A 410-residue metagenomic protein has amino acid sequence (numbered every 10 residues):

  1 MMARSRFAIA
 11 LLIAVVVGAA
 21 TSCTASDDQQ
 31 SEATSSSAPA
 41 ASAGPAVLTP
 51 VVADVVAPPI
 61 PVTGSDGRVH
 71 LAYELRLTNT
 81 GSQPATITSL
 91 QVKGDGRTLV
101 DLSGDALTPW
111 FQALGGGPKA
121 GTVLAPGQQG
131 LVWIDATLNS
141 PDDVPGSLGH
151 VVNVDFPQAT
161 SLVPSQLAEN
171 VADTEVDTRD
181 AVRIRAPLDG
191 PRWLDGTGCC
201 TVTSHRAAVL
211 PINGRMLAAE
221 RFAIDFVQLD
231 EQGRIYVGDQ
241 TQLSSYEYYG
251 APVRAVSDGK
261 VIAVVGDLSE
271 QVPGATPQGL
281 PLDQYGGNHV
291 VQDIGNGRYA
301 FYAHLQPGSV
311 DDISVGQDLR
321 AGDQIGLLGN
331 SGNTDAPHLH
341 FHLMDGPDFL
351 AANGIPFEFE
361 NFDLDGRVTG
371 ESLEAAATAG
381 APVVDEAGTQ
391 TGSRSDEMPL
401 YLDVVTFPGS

Functional and structural regions predicted by a protein language model:
A19-S22: C-terminal motif of bacterial Sec signal peptides marking the signal peptidase cleavage site
T24-D27: Bacterial signal peptide processing site
L77-P84, G94: Asparagine-centered strand-capping/turn motif at beta-strand->loop junctions
L99-D143: Intrinsically disordered, low-complexity Pro/Gly/Ser/Thr-rich segments with frequent PxxP/GP/PP motifs and embedded
D177-G196, S204-A208, V237, R254 (+3 more regions): Acidic, glycine-rich catalytic/binding loops that coordinate metals and/or anionic ligands
S204-A255, V264-D283: Short glycine/threonine/proline-enriched tight-turn/helix- or strand-capping micro-motif at secondary-structure
P252-V264, D312-L328: Short, well-structured beta-strand-loop connectors
K260-S309: Zn2+-dependent peptidoglycan hydrolase active-site motif and core
